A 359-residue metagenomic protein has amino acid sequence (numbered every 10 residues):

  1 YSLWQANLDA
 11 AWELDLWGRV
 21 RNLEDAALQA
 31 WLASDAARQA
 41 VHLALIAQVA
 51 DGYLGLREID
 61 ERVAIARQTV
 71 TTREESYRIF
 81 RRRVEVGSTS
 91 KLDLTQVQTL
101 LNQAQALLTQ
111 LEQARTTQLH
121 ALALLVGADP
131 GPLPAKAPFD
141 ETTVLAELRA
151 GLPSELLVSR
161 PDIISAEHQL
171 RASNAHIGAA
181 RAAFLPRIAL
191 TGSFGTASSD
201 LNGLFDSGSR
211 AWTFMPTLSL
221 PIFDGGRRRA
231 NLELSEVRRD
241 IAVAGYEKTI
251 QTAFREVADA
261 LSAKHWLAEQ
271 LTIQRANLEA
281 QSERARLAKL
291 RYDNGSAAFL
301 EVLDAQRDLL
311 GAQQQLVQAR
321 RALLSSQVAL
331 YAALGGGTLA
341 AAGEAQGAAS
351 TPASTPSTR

Functional and structural regions predicted by a protein language model:
Y1-D9, P132-R149, G178, T191-N231 (+1 more regions): Small/polar, glycine/serine/threonine/aspartate-rich low-complexity segments that form flexible
L14-H42, Q68, L92, Q96 (+5 more regions): Sec/SRP-type N-terminal targeting helices
V20, A36-L152, A263, N277 (+4 more regions): Periplasmic alpha-helical coiled-coil/stalk elements that build and connect Gram-negative outer-membrane
V86-T89, T252, A297: Structural signature of alpha-solenoid helical repeat scaffolds
Q98-L101, E167-L170, E236, Q306-L309: Generic structural concept
P130, V144, L261, N294 (+1 more regions): Acidic, low-complexity, intrinsically disordered peripheral segments
A298-L310, A340-G347: Short histidine
